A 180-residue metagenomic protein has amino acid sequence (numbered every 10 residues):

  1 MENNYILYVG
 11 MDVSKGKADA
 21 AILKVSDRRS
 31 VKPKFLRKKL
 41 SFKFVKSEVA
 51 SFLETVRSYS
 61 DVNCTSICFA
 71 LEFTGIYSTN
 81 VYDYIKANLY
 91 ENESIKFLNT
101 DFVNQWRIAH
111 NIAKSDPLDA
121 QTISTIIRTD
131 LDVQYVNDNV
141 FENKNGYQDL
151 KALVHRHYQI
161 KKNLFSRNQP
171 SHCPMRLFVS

Functional and structural regions predicted by a protein language model:
E2-D27, I123: Gly/Thr-rich phosphate-binding beta-strand-loop-beta motif of the actin/hexokinase/Hsp70
D12, A20, F69-E72, D119 (+2 more regions): Short, conserved catalytic/metal-binding motifs centered on acidic residues
A21, S78-Y84, I108: A short acidic (Asp/Glu
S26-C64: Nucleic-acid-processing active sites and adjacent nucleic-acid-binding tracks, predominantly divalent metal-dependent
S30-V31, N92-N99: Short hydrophobic/aromatic-enriched beta-strand-loop microsegments
D61, D83-E93: Short, surface-exposed basic-aromatic patches at helix termini and helix-loop junctions that form
C64-Y77: Short glycine-rich phosphate-binding loop at a beta-alpha junction
K96, D101-S180: Long, charge-rich intrinsically disordered scaffolds of nucleic-acid metabolism proteins
